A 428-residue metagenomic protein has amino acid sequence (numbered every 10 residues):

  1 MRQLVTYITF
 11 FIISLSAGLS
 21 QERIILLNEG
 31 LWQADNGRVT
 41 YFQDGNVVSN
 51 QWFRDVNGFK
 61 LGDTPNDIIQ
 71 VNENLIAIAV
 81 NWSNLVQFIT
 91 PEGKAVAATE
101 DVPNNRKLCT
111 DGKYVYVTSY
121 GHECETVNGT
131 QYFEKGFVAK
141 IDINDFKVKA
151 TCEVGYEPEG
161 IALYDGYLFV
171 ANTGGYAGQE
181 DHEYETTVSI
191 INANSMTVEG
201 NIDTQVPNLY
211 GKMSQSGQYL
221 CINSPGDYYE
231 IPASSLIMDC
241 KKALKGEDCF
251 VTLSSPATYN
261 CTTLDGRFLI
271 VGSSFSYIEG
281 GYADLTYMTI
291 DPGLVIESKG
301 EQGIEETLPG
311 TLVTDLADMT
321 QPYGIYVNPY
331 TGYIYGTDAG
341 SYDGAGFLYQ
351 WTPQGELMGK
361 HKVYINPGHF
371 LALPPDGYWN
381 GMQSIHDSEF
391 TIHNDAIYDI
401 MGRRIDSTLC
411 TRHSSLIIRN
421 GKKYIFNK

Functional and structural regions predicted by a protein language model:
L19-V47: An edge-strand/N-cap motif at the start of beta-rich repeat modules
I25-L27, I78, V117-T118, V170-A171 (+3 more regions): Residue position within the beta-strands of beta-propeller blades
G30-A34, S83-L85, G121-V127, G175-Q179 (+3 more regions): Short glycine/acidic-enriched loop and turn motifs that connect beta-strands
Q43-N46, T90-K94, D142-F146, N192-M196 (+3 more regions): Short loop/turn segments that connect beta-strands within beta-propeller blades
V47-K60, G93-E100, K147-C152, T197-T204 (+3 more regions): A short beta-strand motif characteristic of beta-propeller blades
K60-I69, P103-G112, Y156-D165, V206-S216 (+3 more regions): Repeated scaffold domains used in trafficking and secretory/extracellular systems, primarily beta-propellers
A150-E153, P158-S276: Acidic, serine/threonine- and glycine-rich low-complexity intrinsically disordered segments that serve as flexible
P375-R404: Residue-level detector of functionally pivotal "anchor" positions at catalytic/ligand-binding pockets or at interdomain
